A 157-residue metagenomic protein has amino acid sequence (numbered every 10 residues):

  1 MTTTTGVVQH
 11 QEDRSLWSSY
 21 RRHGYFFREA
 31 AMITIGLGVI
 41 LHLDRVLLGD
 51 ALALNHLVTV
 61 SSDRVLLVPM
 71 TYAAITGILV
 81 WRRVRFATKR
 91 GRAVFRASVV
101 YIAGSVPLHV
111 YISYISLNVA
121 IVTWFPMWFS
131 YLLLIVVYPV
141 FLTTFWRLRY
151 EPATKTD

Functional and structural regions predicted by a protein language model:
M1-V39: Cytosolic juxtamembrane helix and N-cap/initiation of the first transmembrane helix
T4, D13, R28, L67 (+3 more regions): Short amphipathic alpha-helical segments that mediate assembly, nucleic-acid/protein binding, or membrane association
W17-F27, V58, S62, V84-V94 (+1 more regions): Membrane-interface helix-boundary signature
G24-M32, G38, H42-R45, T71 (+1 more regions): Alpha-helical membrane-associated segments of multi-pass integral membrane proteins
A31-G77: Hydrophobic transmembrane helix segments
L48-D63, V106-L133: Interfacial non-cytosolic loop connecting adjacent transmembrane helices
I75-Y111: Loop-to-transmembrane helix junctions at the membrane interface
